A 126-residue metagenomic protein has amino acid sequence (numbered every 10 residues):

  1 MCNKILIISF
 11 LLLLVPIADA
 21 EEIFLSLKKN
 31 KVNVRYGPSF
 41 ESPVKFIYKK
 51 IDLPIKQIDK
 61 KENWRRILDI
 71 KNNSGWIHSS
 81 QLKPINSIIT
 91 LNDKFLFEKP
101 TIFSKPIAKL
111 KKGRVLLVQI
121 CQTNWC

Functional and structural regions predicted by a protein language model:
M1-C2: N-terminal secretory signal peptides that target proteins for export/translocation
I5-P16: Sec-dependent N-terminal signal peptides
A18-Y36, F46-I51, I58-C126: SH3-family beta-barrel domains
